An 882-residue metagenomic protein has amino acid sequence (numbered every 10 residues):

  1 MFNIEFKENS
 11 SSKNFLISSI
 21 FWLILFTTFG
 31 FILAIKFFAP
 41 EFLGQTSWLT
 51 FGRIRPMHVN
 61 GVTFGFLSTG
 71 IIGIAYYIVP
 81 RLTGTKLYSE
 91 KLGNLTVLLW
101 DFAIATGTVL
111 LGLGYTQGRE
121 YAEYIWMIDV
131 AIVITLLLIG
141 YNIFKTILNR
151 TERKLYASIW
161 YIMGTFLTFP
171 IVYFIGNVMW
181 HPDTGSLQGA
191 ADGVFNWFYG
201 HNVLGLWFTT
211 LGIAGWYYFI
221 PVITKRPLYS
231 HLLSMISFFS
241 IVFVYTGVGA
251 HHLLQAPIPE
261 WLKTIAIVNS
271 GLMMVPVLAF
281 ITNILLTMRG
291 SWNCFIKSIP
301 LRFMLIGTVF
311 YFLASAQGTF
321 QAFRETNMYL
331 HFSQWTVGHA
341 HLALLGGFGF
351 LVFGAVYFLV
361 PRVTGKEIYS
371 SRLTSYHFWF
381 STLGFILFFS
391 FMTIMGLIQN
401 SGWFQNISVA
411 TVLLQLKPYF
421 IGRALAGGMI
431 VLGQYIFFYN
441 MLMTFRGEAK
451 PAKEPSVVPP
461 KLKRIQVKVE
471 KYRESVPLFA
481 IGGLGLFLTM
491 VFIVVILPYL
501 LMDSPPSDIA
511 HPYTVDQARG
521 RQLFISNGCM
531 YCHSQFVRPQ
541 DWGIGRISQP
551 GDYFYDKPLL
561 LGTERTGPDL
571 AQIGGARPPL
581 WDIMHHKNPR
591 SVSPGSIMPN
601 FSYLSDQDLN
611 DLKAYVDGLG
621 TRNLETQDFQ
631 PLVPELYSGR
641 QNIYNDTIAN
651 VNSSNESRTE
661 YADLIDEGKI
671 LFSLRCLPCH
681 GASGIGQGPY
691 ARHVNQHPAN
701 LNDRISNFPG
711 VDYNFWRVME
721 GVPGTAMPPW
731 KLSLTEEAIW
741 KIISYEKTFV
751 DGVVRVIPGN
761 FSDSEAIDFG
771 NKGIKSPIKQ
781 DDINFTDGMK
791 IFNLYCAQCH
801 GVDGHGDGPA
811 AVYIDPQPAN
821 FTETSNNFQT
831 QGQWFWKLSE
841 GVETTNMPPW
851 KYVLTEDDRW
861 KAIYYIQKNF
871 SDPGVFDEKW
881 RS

Functional and structural regions predicted by a protein language model:
M1-S11, L43-T46, G189, I398-L416 (+4 more regions): Extramembrane terminal tails and long inter-domain/linker segments of multi-pass membrane proteins
K13-F38, F51-L82, E90-G114, M127-I147 (+12 more regions): Hydrophobic cores of alpha-helical transmembrane segments in multi-pass integral membrane proteins
P40-R55, P698: Perimembrane loop-to-helix junctions flanking transmembrane segments
R119-D129, K154-S158, A191-W197, I258-N269 (+1 more regions): Non-cytosolic membrane-interface motifs at loop->transmembrane helix junctions
L497-G575, G686-H697, G806-A819: Short glycine/threonine-rich turn/loop motifs
L500-S507, S534-P568, G575-L580, M584-A682 (+2 more regions): Flexible coil segments in periplasmic/lumen-exposed cytochrome c-class electron-transfer proteins
Q517-M530, D666-L677, F708-Y713, T786-A797 (+3 more regions): Sequence context surrounding c-type heme c attachment/ligation sites in exported
G681-G686, G721-G724, G801-G806, G841-T844: Periodic glycine anchor positions in long extracellular repeat architectures
